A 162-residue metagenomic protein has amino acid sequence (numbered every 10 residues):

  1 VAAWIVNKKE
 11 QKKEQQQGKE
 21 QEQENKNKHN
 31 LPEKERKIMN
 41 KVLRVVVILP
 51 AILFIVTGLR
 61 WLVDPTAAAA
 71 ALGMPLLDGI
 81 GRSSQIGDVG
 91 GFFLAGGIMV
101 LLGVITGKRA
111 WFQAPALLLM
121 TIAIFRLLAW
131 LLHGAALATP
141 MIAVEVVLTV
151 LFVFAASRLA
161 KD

Functional and structural regions predicted by a protein language model:
A2-N7, T149-D162: Membrane-water interface at the C-terminal end of transmembrane alpha helices
K26-I38: Short, Lys/Arg-enriched N-terminal segments with co-localized hydrophobic residues within the first ~10-30 amino acids
K37-L53: Cytosolic juxtamembrane helix and N-cap/initiation of the first transmembrane helix
L53-I80: Hydrophobic transmembrane helix segments
F54-T57, L118-L128: Aromatic-anchored segments of alpha-helical transmembrane domains
G81-L102, L117, T121: Core segments of alpha-helical transmembrane spans in multipass integral membrane proteins
I105, I124-P140: Membrane-helix boundary connector in multi-pass membrane proteins
K108-L118: Membrane-interfacial loop-to-transmembrane alpha-helix junctions, especially the N-terminal start
